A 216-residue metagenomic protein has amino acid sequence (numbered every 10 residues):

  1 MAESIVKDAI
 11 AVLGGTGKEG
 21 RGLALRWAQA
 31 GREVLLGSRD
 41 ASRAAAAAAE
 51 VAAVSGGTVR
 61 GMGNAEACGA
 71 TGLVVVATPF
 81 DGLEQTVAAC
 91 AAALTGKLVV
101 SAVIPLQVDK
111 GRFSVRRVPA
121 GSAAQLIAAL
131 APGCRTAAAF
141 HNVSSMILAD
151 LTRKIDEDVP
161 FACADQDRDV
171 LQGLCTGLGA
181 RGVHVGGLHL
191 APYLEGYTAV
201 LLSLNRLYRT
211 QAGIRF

Functional and structural regions predicted by a protein language model:
A2-E50: NAD(P)+-binding Rossmann beta1-loop-alpha1 motif at the extreme N-terminus of oxidoreductases
V12-L13, V76, F161: Hydrophobic Val/Ile/Leu positions in short beta-strands of Rossmann-like dinucleotide-binding domains
G22, R26, L130, L174: Rossmann-fold NAD(P)-dependent oxidoreductase module
L35, R112-A120, Q125, L151-D167: Short beta-strand and adjoining strand-loop segment in the mid-core of the Rossmann-like NAD(P)-dependent dehydrogenase
V54-R60, P132-R135, A180: A short helix-to-beta-strand connector/capping loop
S55-T58, M62-L98, P105-G111: Rossmann-like NAD(P)-binding element
V103-S144: Rossmann-fold NAD(P)-binding glycine/threonine-rich loop
E157-F216: Active-site-lining helix/loop region of Rossmann-like oxidoreductase modules
